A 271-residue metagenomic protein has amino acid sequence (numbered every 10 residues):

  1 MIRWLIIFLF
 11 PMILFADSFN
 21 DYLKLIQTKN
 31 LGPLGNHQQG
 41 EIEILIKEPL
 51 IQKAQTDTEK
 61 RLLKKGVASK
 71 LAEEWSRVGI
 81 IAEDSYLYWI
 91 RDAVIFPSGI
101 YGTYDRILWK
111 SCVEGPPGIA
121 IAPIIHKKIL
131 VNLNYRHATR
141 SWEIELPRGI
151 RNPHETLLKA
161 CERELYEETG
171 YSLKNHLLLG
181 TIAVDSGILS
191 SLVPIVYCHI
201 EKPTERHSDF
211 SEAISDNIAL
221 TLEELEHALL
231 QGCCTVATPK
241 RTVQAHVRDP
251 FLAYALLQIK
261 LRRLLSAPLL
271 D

Functional and structural regions predicted by a protein language model:
M1-A16: Classical Sec-dependent N-terminal signal peptides that target proteins to the secretory pathway
D17-D57, A68, T139-W142, P153 (+4 more regions): Nudix hydrolase/Nudix homology domain
E43-L87: N-terminal positively charged helical leader segments and presequences
L45, I107-R163, A183: Conserved Nudix-box catalytic region and its N-terminal flanking loop in Nudix hydrolases and closely related
L71, S98-I100, K128: Short acidic/polar mixed-charge low-complexity motifs
S76-A120: Acidic, metal-coordinating catalytic segment for phosphate/diphosphate chemistry, firing primarily on the Nudix
V94-S98, D185-E205: Active-site-adjacent beta-strand/loop module that shapes the phosphate/pyrophosphate-binding cleft
V131, E145-T181, V196, H207-A213 (+1 more regions): The catalytic Nudix box helix
